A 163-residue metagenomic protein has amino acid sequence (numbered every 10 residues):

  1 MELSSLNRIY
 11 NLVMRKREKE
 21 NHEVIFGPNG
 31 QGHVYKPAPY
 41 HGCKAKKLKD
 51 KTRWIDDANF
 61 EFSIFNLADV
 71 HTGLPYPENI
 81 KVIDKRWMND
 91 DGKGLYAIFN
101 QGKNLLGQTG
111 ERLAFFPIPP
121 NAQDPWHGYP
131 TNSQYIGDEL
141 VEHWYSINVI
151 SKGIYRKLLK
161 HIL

Functional and structural regions predicted by a protein language model:
L3-V141, Y145-L159: Functional cores of ribonucleases/endoribonucleases
